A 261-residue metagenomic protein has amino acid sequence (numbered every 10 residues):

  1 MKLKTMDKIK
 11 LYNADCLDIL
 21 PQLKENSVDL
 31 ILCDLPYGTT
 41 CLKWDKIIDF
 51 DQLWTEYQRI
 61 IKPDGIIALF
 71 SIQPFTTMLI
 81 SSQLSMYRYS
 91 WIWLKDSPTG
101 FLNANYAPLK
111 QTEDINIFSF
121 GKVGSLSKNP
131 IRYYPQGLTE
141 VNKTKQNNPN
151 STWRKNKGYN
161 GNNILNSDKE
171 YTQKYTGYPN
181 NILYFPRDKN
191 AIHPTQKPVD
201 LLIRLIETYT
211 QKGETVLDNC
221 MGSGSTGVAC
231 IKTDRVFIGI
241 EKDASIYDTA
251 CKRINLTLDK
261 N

Functional and structural regions predicted by a protein language model:
D7-K10: Extreme N-terminal starter segment of soluble prokaryotic enzymes
A14-D18: Conserved SAM/SAH-binding loop
L20, T39-T40, I246: Catalytic P-loop NTPase motifs of RecA-like helicase/translocase cores
L23-E25, L30-L32, S82-N261: Class I S-adenosyl-L-methionine
L35-P36, S71-Q73, C220: Short strand-turn motif at the edge of the Rossmann-like AdoMet-binding core
L35-Q52, L183: Mobile active-site "lid"/loop adjacent to the S-adenosyl-L-methionine
C41, F70, I192-Q196: Acceptor-substrate binding/catalytic loop of class I
I47-G100, E113, I117-F118: Conserved Class I SAM-dependent methyltransferase catalytic core
